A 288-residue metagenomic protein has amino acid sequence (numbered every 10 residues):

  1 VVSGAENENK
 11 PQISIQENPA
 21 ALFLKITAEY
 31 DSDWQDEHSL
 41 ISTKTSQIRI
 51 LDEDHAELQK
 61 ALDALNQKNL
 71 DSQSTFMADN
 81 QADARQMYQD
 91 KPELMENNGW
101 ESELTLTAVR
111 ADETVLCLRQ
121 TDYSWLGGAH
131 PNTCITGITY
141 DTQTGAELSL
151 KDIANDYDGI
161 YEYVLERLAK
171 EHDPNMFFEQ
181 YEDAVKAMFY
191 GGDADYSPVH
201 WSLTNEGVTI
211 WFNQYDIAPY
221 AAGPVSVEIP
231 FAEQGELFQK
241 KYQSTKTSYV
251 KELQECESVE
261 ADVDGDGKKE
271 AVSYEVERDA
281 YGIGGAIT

Functional and structural regions predicted by a protein language model:
V1-V2, T288: Accessible peptide chain termini
V2-E260, Y274: Compositionally biased intrinsically disordered regions enriched in Thr/Gly
C134, K268-K269, G284-A286: A structure-centric signal for secondary-structure junctions around beta-strands
P219-Y220, A280-I287: Structural motif
D262-A271: Acidic, glycine-anchored loop motifs typical of Ca2+
